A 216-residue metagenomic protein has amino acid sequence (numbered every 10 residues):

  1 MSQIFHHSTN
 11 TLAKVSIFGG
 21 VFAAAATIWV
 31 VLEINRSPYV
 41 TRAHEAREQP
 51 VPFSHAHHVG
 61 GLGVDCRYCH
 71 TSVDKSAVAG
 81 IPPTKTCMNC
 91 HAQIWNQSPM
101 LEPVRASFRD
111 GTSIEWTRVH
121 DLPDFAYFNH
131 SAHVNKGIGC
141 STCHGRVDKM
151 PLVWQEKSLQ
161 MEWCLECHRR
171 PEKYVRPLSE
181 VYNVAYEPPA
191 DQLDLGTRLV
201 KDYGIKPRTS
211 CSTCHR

Functional and structural regions predicted by a protein language model:
M1-P52, A56-G60, V64, Y68 (+2 more regions): N-terminal export/targeting leaders of redox proteins
S2-H6, I94-A126, P171-R216: Primarily the internal scaffold of c-type cytochrome electron-transfer domains, especially repeated/multiheme c-type
H58, A92-Q93, S131: Beta-hairpin (beta-strand-turn-beta-strand) motif
V59, M88, V134: Nucleotide phosphate-binding site architecture
G63-S72, T84-Q93, C140-R146, W163-R170 (+1 more regions): The canonical Cys-X-X-Cys-His
S76-G80, Q97-L101, M150-W154, Y174-P177: Short Cys/His-rich "knuckle" micro-motifs
D124, N129-L178: Soluble extracytoplasmic domains of inner/organellar membrane proteins
